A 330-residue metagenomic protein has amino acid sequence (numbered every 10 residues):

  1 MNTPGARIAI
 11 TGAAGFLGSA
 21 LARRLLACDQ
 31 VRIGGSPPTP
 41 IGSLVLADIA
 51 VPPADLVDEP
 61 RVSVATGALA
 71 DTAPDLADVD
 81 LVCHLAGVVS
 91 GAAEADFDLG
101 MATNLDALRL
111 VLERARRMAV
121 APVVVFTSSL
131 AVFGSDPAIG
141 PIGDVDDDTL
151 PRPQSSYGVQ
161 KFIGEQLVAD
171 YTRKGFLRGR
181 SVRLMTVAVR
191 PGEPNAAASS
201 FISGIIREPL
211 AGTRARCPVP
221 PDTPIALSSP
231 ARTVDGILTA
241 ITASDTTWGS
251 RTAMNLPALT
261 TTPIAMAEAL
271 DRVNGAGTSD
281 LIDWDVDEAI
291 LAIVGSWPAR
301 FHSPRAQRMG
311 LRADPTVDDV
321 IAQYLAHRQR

Functional and structural regions predicted by a protein language model:
A6-V31: N-terminal Rossmann NAD(P)H-binding glycine-rich loop of SDR-like oxidoreductase domains
T66-T103: NAD(P)H-binding glycine-rich loop region in Rossmannoid oxidoreductase-like domains and their noncatalytic homologs
D96, M101-L108, V125-A131, Q160-K161: Short alpha-helix in the Rossmann-fold core of NAD(P)-dependent oxidoreductases
A102, A138-S181: Catalytic helix-loop patch of NAD(P)-dependent Rossmann-fold dehydrogenases
R109-Q154: Conserved Rossmann-fold NAD(P)-dependent oxidoreductase catalytic core, especially the SDR/UDP-sugar
A169-P224, P230-R232: NAD(P)-dependent short-chain dehydrogenase/reductase
P209, G236-V294: Mid/C-terminal beta-alpha module of Rossmann-like enzyme folds, strongest in SDR-family dehydrogenases/epimerases
V286, S296-R308, R312-R330: Amphipathic terminal alpha-helices
